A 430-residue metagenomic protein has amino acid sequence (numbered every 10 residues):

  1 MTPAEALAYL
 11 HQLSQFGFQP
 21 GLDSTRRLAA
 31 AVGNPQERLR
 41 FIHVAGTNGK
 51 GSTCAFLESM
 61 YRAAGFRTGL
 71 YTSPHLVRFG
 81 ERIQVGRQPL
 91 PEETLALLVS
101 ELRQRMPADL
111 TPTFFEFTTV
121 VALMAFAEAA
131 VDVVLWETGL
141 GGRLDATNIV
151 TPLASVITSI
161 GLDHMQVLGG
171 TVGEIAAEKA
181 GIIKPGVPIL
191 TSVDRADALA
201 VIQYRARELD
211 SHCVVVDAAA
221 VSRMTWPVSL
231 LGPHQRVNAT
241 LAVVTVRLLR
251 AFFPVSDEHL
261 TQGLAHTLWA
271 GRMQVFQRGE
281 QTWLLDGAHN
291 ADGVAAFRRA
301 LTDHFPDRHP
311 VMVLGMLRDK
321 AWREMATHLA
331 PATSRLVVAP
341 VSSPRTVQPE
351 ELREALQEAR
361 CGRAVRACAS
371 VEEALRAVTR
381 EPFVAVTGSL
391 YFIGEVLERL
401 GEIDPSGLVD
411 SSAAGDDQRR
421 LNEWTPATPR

Functional and structural regions predicted by a protein language model:
M1-F16: Charged, amphipathic alpha-helical linker segments immediately N-terminal to NTP-binding catalytic cores
F16-F18, L22-R38, A63-V150, Q166-L168 (+1 more regions): ATP-dependent carboxylate-amine ligase catalytic core
R38, V133-T138, D145-V156, I160-G161 (+2 more regions): Nucleotide phosphate-binding/pyrophosphate-handling subdomain across enzymes that bind or process nucleotide phosphates
V44, S52-G69: A conserved segment at the C-terminal end of the G1
L140-A146, T151-D210, W322: Conserved catalytic-core segment of NTP-binding enzymes
S192-V214, A218, T282-W283, A291 (+1 more regions): C-terminal helical cap/extension that packs against the catalytic core of soluble nucleotide-cofactor enzymes
V341-R345, G407-R430: Short, flexible loop segments at boundaries between secondary-structure elements
E373-G401: A glycine-rich beta-strand to alpha-helix segment that forms a phosphate/ribose-binding loop at ligand/cofactor sites
